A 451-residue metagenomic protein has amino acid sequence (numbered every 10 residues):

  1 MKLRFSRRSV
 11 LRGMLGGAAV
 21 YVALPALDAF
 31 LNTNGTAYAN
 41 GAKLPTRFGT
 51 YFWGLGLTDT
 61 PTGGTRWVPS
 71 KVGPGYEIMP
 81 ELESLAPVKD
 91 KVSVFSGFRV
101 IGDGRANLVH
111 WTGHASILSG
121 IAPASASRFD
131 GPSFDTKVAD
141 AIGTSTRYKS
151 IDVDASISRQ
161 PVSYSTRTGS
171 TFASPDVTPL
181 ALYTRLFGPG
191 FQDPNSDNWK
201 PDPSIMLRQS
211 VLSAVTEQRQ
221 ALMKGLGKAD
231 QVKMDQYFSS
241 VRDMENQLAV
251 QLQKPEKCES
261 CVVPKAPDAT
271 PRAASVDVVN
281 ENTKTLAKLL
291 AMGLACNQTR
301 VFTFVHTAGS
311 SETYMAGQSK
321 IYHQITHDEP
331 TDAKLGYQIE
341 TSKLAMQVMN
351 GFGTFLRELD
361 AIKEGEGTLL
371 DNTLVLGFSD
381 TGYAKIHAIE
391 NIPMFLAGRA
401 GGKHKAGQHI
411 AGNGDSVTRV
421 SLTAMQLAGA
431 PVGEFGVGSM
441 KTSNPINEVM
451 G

Functional and structural regions predicted by a protein language model:
M1-G451: Ligand-binding pockets and gating/stacking loops
